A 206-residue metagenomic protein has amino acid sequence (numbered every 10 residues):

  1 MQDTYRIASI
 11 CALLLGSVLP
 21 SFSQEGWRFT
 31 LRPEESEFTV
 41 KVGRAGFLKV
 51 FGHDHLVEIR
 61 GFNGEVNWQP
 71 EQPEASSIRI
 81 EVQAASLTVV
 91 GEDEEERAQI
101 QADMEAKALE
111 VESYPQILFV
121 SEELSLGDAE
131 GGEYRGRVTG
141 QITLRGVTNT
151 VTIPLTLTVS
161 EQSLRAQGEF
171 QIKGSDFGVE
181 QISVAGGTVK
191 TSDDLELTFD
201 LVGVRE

Functional and structural regions predicted by a protein language model:
M1-S9: Bacterial N-terminal signal peptides that target proteins for export
A8-V18: Bacterial N-terminal signal peptides
F22-E206: Low-complexity, acidic/polar, glycine-enriched regions of mature
